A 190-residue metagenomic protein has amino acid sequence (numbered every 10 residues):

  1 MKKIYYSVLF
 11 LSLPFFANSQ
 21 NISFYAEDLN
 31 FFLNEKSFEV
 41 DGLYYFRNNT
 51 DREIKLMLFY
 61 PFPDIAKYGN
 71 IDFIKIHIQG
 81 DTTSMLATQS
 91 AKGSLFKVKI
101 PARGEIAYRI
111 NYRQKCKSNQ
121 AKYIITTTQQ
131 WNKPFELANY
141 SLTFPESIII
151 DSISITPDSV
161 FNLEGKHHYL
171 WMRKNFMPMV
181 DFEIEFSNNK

Functional and structural regions predicted by a protein language model:
I4-F16: Sec-dependent N-terminal signal peptides
A17-K190: Lumenal/extracellular ectodomains and adaptor appendage modules of the eukaryotic vesicle/secretory system
